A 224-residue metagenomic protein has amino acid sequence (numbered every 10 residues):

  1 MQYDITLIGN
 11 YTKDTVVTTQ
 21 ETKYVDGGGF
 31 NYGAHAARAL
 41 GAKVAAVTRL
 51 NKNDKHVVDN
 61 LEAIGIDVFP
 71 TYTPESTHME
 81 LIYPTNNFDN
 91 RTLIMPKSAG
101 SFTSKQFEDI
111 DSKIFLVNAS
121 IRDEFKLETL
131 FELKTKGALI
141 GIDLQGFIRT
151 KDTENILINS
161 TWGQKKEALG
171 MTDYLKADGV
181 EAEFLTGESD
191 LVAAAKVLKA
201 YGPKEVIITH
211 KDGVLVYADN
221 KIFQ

Functional and structural regions predicted by a protein language model:
Q2-I5, K13-Y24, A39-A119, D123 (+1 more regions): Conserved N-terminal subdomain of the carbohydrate kinase-like
Q2-V16, K211-Q224: Acidic-glycine-rich active-site phosphate/pyrophosphate-binding loop
T6-I8, I114-L116, G141, K176 (+1 more regions): Structural motif
K23-H35: Short catalytic helix/loop segments, enriched in acidic residues and glycine and frequently bearing histidine
H35, M79-I82, G213-Y217: Short beta-strand scaffold segments in enzyme catalytic cores
A45-R49, G141-L144, K176-G179: Short internal beta-strands
K113-I121, I148-L157: Flexible, glycine/proline-enriched loop segments at strand-loop-helix junctions that form or flank small-ligand binding
T150-F223: Conserved phosphate/ATP/ADP-binding segment of small-molecule kinases
